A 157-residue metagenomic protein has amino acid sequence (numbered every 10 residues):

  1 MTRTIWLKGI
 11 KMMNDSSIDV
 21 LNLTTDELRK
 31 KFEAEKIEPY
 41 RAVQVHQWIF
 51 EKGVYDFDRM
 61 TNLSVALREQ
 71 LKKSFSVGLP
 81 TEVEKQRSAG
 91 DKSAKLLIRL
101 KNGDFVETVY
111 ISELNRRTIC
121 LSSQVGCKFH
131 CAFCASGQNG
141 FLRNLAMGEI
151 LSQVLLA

Functional and structural regions predicted by a protein language model:
T2-R117: Flexible, acidic/Gly-rich N-terminal and inter-domain linker regions that tether and position cofactor-handling modules
R59, Q124-V125: Short, charged/polar low-complexity linear motifs in solvent-exposed/disordered segments
D104-S122, K128-A157: Conserved Radical SAM active-site core
